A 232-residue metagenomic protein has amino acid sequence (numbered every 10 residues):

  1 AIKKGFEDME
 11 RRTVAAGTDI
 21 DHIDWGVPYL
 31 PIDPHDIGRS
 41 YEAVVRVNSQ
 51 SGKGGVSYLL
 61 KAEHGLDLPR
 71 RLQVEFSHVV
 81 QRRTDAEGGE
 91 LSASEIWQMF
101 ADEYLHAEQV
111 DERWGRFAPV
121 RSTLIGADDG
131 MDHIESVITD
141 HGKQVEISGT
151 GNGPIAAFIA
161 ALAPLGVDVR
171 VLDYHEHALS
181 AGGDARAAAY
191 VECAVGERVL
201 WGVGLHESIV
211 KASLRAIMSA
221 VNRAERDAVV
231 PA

Functional and structural regions predicted by a protein language model:
A1-S148, G183-R186: A mid-to-C-terminal "edge-of-domain" accessory segment
N48, E146-G153, W201-A212: Short alpha-helix boundary/capping segments
Y58-L60, F158, I217: Buried hydrophobic positions in well-ordered alpha/beta secondary-structure cores of metabolic enzymes
I134-I138, L179-G202: Positively charged, aromatic-enriched nucleic acid-contacting surfaces
G151-P154, A161, E192-V199, L214-A216: Terminal-proximal interaction/regulatory segments of ATP-powered molecular machines
L162-V171: Short secondary-structure junctions
L172-A178: Long, charged, glycine-rich C-terminal linkers/tails
V199-W201, L205-A232: Mixed-charge, glycine-accented linear interaction segment located at domain edges/termini
